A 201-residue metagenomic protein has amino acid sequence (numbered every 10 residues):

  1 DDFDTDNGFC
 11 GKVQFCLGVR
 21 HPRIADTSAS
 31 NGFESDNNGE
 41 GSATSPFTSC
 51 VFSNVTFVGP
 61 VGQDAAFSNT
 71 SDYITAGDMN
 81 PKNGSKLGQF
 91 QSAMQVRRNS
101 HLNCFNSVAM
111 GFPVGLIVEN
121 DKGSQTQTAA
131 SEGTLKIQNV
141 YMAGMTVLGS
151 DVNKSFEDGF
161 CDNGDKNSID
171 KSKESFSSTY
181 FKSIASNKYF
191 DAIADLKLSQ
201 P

Functional and structural regions predicted by a protein language model:
D1-P201: Extracellular beta-rich repeat passengers
